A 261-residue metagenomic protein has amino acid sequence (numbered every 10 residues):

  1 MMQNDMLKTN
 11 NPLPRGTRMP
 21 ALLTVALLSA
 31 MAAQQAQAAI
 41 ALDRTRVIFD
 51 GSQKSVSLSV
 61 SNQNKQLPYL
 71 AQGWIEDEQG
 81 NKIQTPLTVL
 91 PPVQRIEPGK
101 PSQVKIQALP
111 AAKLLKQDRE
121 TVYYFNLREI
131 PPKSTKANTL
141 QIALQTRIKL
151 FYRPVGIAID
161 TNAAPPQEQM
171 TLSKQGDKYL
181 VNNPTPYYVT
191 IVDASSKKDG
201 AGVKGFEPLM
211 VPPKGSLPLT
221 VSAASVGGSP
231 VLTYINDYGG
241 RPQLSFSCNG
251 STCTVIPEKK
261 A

Functional and structural regions predicted by a protein language model:
N4-L23: Bacterial N-terminal signal peptides that target proteins for export
A21-M31: Bacterial N-terminal signal peptides
A32-A38: Sec/Tat signal peptide C-region and signal peptidase I cleavage site
A38-S61, D160-K174: Beta-sheet-dominated interaction scaffolds and their linkers
V56-N62, I106, Y123-R128, Y179-N183: Buried hydrophobic-core signal for structured, non-transmembrane domains
N64-N81, P184-A201: Short acidic, flexible loop segments centered on an aromatic residue
N81-K113, A201-G227: Intrinsically disordered, low-complexity Pro/Gly/Ser/Thr-rich segments with frequent PxxP/GP/PP motifs and embedded
A111-I157, G227-A261: Terminal connector regions
